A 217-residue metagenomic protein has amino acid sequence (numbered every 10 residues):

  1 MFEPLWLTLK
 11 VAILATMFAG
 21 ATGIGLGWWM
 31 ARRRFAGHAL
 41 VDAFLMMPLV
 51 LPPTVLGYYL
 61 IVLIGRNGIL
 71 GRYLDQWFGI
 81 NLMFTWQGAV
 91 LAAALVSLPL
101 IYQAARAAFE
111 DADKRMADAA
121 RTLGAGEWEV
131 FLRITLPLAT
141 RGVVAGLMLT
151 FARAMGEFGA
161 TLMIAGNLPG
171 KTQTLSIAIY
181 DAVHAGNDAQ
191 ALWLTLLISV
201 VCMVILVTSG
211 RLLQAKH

Functional and structural regions predicted by a protein language model:
M1-E3, I164-M203: Interhelical loop and adjacent transmembrane-helix boundary motif in polytopic membrane transport permeases
M1-M17, W29-R34, H38, L74-G79 (+1 more regions): Periplasmic/extracellular loop-to-transmembrane helix junction in inner-membrane transport proteins
L14-L45, Y58-L60, A108-D111, R115-M116 (+3 more regions): Transmembrane-helix boundary motif in ABC transporter permease subunits
M17, Y102-A105, F109, D113 (+2 more regions): Transmembrane alpha-helices
G37, P99, R106-A125, D188 (+1 more regions): C-terminal transmembrane helix and the adjacent membrane-cytosol boundary/short C-terminal tail of inner/organellar
G57-A94, A165-L168: Membrane-interfacial helix termini and adjacent extracytoplasmic/periplasmic loops of multi-pass transporters
G65-R66, G146-D181: Non-cytoplasmic
N81-R121, I134, G146-L147, V207: Membrane-cytosol interface at the C-terminal ends of specific transmembrane alpha-helices in multi-pass membrane
